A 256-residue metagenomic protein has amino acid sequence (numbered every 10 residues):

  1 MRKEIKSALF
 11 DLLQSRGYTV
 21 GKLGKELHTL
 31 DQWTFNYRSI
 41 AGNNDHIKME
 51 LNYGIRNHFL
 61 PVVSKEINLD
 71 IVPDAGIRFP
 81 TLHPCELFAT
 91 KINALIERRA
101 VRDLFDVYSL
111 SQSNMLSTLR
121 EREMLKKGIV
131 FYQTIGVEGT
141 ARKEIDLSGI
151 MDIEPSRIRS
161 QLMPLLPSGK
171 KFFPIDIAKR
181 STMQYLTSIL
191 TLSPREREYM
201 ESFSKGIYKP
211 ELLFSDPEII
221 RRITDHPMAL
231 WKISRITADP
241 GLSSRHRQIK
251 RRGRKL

Functional and structural regions predicted by a protein language model:
M1-L256: Structured mid-to-C-terminal alpha-helical surface segments
